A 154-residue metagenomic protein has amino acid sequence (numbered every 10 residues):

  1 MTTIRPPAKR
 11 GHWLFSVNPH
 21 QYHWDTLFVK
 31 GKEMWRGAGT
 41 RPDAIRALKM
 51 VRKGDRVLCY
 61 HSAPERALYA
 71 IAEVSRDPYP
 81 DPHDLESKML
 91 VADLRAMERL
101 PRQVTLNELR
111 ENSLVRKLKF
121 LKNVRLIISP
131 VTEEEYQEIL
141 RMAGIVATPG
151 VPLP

Functional and structural regions predicted by a protein language model:
M1-K53, V146, P154: Compositionally biased, charged N-terminal/linker segments
P7, M50, R66, E86-M89: A generic structural micro-feature
H20-Y22, P101, E138: Short, acidic Gly/Pro/Ser/Thr-rich loop/turn segments
T26, Q103-L109, I139-M142: Short, charged, solvent-exposed linker or helix-capping segments at domain edges/interfaces that act as flexible hinges
Y60-R66: Short, charged beta-turn/beta-strand-edge "cap" motif at the junction between a beta-strand and an adjacent loop
L68-S129, E133: Aromatic- and Lys/Arg-enriched surface recognition patch
V131-P154: Charged phosphate-binding loop/patch that engages nucleotide di/tri-phosphates or the phosphate backbone of nucleic
